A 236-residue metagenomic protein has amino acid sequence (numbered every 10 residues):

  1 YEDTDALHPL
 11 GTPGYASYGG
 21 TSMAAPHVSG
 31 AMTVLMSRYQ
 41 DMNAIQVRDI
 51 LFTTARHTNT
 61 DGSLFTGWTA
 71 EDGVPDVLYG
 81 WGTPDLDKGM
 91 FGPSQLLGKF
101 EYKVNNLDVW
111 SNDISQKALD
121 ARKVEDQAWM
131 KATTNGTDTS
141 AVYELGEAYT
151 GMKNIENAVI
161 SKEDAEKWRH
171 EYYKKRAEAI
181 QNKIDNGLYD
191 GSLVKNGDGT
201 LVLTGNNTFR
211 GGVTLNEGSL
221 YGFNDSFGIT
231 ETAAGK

Functional and structural regions predicted by a protein language model:
Y1-T33, S37: Extracellular S/T/G-rich loop segment that most often corresponds to the catalytic His/Ser-adjacent loop
G14, S37-N157, Y173: C-terminal subdomain of the subtilisin-like protease fold in secreted/lumenal serine endopeptidases
G14-V28, L188-S192, G205-V213: Gly/Ser-rich catalytic serine loop of serine hydrolases
G20-S22, A31, L51, G80 (+1 more regions): Residue-level detector of buried hydrophobic side-chain packing in well-ordered secondary-structure elements
W81-P84, Y189-V194: Signature of short aromatic-glycine-proline-rich micro-motifs recurring in repeat-based ectodomains
N106, S111, A118, A128 (+6 more regions): Residues on the solvent-exposed faces and adjacent turns of beta-rich solenoids used to engage binding targets
I160-G191, D198: Intrinsically disordered, low-complexity acidic Ser/Thr-rich regulatory segments
D185-D190, V202-K236: Surface-exposed loop/turn positions within long extracellular repeat scaffolds, especially the passenger domains
